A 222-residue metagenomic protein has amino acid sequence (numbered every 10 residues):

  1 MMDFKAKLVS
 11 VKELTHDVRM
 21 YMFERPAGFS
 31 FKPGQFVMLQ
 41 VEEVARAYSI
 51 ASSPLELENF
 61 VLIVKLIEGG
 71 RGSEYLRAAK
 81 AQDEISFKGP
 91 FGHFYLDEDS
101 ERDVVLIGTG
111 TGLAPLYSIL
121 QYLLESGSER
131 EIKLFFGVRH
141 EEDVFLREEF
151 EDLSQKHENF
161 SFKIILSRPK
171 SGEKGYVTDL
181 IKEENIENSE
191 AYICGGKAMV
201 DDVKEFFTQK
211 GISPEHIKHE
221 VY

Functional and structural regions predicted by a protein language model:
M2-D83, R139-H140, R168-P169: Ferredoxin-reductase
G34, G112, G196: Short, conserved phosphate/pyrophosphate- and ester-handling motifs at nucleotide-, phospho-/glycolipid
G89-E101: A short, basic/flexible loop-to-alpha-helix module at the beginning of a structural domain
Y95, P115-S118, F145, D202-V203: Phosphate- and divalent-cation-binding pockets in alpha/beta enzyme and binding domains that engage nucleotide-derived
E101, Y122-I132: Conserved S-adenosyl-L-methionine
L113-E125: Histidine-anchored nucleotide/phosphate-binding helix
F135, R139-Y222: Reductase modules of NAD(P)H-dependent flavoproteins
